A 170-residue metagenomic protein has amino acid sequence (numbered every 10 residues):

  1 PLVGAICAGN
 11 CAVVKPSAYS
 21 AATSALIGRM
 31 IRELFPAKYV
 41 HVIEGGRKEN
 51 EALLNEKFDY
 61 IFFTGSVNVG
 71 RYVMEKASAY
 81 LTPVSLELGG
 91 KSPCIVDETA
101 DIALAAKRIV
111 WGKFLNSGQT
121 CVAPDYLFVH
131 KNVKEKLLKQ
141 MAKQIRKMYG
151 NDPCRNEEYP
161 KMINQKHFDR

Functional and structural regions predicted by a protein language model:
P1-L104, Q165: Rossmann-like NAD(P) dinucleotide-binding subdomain of oxidoreductase/dehydrogenase enzymes
F35, N68-R170: ALDH superfamily catalytic-core signature
